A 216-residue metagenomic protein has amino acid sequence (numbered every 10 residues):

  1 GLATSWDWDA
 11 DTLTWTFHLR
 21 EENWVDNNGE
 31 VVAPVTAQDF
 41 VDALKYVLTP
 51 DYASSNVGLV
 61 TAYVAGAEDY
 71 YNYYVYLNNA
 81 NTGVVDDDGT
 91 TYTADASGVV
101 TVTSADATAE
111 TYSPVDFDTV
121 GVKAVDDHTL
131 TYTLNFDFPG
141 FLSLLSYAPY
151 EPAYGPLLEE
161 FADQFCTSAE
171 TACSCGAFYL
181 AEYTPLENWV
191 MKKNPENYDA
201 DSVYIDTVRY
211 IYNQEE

Functional and structural regions predicted by a protein language model:
G1, V60-D116, C166-S174: Short, solvent-exposed secondary-structure boundary motifs
G1, W6, M191-K192: Short, polar/charged alpha-helical segment
T4-D7, K123, Y179-A181: Conserved positions in beta-strands of structured domains
T4-D86, Y92, T131: Aromatic- and charge-enriched surface segment that lines or borders ligand/interaction sites
R20-Y52, T108-E110, A177-E216: Extracytoplasmic/periplasmic ligand-capture domains
Y52, N56-E68, S143, A153-G155 (+2 more regions): Short, surface-exposed, charged/polar-biased interaction segments
A96-T119, D127-H128, T133-V203, T207: Gly/Pro-rich hinge or "lid" segments in bacterial periplasmic/extracellular proteins
